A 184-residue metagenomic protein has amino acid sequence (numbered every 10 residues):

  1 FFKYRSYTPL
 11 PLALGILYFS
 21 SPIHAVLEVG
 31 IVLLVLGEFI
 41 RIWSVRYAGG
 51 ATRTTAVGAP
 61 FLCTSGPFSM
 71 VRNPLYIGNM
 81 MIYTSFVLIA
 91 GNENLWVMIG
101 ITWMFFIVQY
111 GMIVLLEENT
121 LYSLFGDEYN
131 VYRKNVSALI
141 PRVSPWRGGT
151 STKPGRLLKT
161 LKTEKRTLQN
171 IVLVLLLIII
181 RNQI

Functional and structural regions predicted by a protein language model:
F1-S20, L173-L177: The first (N-terminal) embedded transmembrane alpha-helix
R5, I23-I31, N94-I99: Short, aromatic-rich membrane-interface segments at the entry and exit of alpha-helical transmembrane domains
G15-E28, I184: Short, hydrophobic transmembrane alpha-helix segments
V35-G50, W103-L121, I179-I184: Transmembrane alpha-helical segments that form the membrane-embedded catalytic/substrate-channel core of multi-pass
A51-V71: Juxtamembrane helix-capping/reentrant segments at transmembrane boundaries
Y122-T163: Membrane-proximal soluble regions of multi-pass membrane proteins
G149-I184: A hydrophobic membrane-anchoring alpha-helix module
